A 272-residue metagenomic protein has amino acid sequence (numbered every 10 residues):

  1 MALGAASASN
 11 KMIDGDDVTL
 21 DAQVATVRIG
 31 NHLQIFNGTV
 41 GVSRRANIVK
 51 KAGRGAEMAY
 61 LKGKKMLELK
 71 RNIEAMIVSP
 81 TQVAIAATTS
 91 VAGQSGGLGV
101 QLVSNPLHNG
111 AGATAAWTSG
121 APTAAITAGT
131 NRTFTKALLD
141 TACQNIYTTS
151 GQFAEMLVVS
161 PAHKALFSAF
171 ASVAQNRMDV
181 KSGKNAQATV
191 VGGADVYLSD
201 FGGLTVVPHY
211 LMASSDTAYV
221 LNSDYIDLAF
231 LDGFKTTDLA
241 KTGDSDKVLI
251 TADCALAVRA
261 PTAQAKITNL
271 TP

Functional and structural regions predicted by a protein language model:
M1-P272: Flexible, glycine/threonine- and acidic-rich loop/arm segments that mediate assembly and lattice contacts in viral
